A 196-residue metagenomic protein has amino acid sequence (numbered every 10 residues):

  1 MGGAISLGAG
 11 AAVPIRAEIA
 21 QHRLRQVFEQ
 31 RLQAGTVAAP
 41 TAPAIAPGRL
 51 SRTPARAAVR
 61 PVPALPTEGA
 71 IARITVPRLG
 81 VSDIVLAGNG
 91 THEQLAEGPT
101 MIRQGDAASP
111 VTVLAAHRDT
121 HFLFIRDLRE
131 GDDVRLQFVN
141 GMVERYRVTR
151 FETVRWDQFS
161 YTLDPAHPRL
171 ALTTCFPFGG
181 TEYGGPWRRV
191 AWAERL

Functional and structural regions predicted by a protein language model:
M1-L196: Solvent-exposed, non-transmembrane regions of membrane-associated and secreted proteins
